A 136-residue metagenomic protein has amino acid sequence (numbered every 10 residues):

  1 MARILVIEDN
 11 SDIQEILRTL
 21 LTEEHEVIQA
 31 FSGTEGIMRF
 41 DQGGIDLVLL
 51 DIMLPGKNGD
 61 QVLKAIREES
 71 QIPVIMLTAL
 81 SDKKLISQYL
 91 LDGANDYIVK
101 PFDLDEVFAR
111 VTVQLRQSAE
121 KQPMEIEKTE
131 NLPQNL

Functional and structural regions predicted by a protein language model:
N10-I28: Two-component/phosphorelay signaling modules centered on CheY-like receiver
Q29-L47: Acidic, metal-coordinating helix/loop segments flanking the phosphotransfer/catalytic sites of two-component signaling
S32, N58-Q61: Acidic catalytic/metal-coordinating carboxylates
M38, D60-I72: Short amphipathic alpha-helix used as the core "switch/output" element in two-component signaling
D51, T78: Active-site residues of response regulator receiver
K84, F102-L115: C-terminal output helix
V113-L136: Short, Lys/Arg-enriched segments at the junction into DNA-binding effector domains of transcriptional regulators
